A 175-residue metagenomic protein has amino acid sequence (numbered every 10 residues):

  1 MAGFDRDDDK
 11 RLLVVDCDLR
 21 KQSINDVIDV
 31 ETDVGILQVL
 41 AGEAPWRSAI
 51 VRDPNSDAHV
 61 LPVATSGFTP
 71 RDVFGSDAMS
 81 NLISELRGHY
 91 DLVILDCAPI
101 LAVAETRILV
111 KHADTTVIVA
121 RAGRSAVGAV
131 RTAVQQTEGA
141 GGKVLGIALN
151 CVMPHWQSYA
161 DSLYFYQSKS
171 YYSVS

Functional and structural regions predicted by a protein language model:
M1-S175: P-loop NTP-binding module
